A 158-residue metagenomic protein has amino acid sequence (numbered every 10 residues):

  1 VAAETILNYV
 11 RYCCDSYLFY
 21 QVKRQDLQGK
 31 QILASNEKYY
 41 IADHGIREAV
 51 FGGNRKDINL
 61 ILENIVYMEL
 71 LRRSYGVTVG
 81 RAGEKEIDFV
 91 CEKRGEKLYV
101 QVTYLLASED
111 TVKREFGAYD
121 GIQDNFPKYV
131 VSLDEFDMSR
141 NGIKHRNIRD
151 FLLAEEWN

Functional and structural regions predicted by a protein language model:
V1-K97: Accessory nucleic acid-recognition modules appended to NTPase machines
Q31-I32, I87-V90, M138-N141, E155-W157: Short, solvent-exposed polar/charged micro-motifs at secondary-structure junctions
N36, I143-H145, N158: Short, surface-exposed amphipathic charged segments that create phosphate/polyanion-binding patches used for binding
F51-G53, T111-V112, N141, W157: Short conserved micro-motifs at the rims of enzyme active sites and ligand-binding pockets
G80, Y104-R149: Catalytic cores of nucleic-acid endonucleases
V100: Conserved beta3 VAIK motif of the Hanks protein kinase fold
I148-N158: Non-catalytic C-terminal interaction segments of nucleic acid-processing enzymes
